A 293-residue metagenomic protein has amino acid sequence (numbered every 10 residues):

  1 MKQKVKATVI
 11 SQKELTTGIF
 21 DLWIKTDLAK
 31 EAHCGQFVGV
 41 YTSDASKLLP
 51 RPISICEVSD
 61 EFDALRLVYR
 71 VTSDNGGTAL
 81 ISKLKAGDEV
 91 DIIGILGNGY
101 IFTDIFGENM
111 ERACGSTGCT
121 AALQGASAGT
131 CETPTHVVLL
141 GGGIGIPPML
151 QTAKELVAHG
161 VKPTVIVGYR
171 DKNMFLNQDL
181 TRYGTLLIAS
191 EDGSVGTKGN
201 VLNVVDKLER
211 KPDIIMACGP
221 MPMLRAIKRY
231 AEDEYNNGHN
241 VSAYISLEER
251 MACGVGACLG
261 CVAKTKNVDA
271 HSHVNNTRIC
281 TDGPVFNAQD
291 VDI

Functional and structural regions predicted by a protein language model:
M1-C34, A45-K47, D104-G107, C114-P134 (+3 more regions): Iron-sulfur (Fe-S) cluster-binding modules
K2-A86: Ferredoxin-reductase
S11, E57, I188-S190, I245 (+1 more regions): Structural signal for conserved beta-strand scaffold positions within catalytic alpha/beta enzyme cores
A79-R250: FNR/FR-type flavoprotein reductase catalytic core
T120, G125, K207, L259 (+2 more regions): Secreted/processed peptides and extracellular or luminal domains of membrane proteins
P148, E248-H271, N275-P284: Local cysteine-cluster metal-coordination motifs and their immediate loop/turn environment, predominantly Fe-S cluster
